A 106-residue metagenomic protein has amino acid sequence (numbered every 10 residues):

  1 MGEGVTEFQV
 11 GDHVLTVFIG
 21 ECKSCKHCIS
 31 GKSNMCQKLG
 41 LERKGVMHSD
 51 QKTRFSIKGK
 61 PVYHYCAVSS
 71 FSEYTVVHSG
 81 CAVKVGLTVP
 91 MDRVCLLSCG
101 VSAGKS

Functional and structural regions predicted by a protein language model:
M1-I29, N34, E42, C81-T88: Glycine-rich beta-strand-centered segment in the early N-terminal region that forms part of a ligand/cofactor-binding
V14, S30, L41-K44, K52 (+3 more regions): Generic preference for flexible, low-structure residues
F18-S72: Phosphate-binding beta-alpha-beta segment of Rossmann-like dinucleotide-binding domains, i.e., the NAD(P)
F55-S72, L87-S106: A glycine-rich, Thr/Ser-enriched phosphate-binding loop motif common to dinucleotide/cofactor-binding enzymes
S69-V83: Acidic-glycine-rich active-site phosphate/pyrophosphate-binding loop
